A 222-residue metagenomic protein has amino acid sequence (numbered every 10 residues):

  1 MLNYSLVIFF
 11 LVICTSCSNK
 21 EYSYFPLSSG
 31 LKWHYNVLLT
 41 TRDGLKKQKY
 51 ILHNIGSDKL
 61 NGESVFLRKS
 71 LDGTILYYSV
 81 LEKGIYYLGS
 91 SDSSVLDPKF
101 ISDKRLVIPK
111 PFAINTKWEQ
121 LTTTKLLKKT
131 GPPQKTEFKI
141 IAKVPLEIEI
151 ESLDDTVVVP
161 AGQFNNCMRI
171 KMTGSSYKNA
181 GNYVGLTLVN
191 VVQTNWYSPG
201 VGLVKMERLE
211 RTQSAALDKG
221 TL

Functional and structural regions predicted by a protein language model:
Y4-C14: Sec-dependent N-terminal signal peptides
C17-L222: Conserved functional acidic sites
